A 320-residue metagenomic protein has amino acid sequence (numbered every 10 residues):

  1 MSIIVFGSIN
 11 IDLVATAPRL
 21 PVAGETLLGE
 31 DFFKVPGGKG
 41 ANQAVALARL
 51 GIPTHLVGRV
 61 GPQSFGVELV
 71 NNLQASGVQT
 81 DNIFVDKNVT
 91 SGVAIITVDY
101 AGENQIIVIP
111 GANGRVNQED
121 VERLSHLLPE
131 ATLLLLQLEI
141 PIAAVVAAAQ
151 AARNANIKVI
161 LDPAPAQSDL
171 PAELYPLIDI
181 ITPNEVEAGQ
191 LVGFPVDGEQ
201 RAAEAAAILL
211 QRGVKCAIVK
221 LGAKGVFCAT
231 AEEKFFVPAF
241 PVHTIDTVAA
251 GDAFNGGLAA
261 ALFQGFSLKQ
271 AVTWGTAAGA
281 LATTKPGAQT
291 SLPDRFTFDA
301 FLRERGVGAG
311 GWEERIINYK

Functional and structural regions predicted by a protein language model:
M1-R59, S64-V78, H243-I245, N318-Y319: Glycine-rich phosphate/adenosyl-contacting loop at the front of the ribokinase-like
I4, H55, L135, I160-D162 (+2 more regions): Structural detector of well-ordered beta-strand residues that form the stable sheet scaffold of enzyme domains
D31-F32, V57-P62, D81-S91, A164 (+1 more regions): Beta-strand->loop->alpha-helix junctions that form or flank phosphate-binding loops in nucleotide-handling enzymes
R59, V85-D86, I96-L133, L138: Conserved phosphate-binding/catalytic loop of the ribokinase/pfkB sugar-kinase fold
G77, G114-E119, I160-A166: Short gly/ser/thr-rich secondary-structure transition/capping motifs
L133-E204, A223-V226: Conserved beta-alpha-beta core of the PfkB/ribokinase-like small-molecule kinase fold
S168, A172-E173, E199-K320: Conserved phosphate-binding/catalytic region of the ribokinase-like
